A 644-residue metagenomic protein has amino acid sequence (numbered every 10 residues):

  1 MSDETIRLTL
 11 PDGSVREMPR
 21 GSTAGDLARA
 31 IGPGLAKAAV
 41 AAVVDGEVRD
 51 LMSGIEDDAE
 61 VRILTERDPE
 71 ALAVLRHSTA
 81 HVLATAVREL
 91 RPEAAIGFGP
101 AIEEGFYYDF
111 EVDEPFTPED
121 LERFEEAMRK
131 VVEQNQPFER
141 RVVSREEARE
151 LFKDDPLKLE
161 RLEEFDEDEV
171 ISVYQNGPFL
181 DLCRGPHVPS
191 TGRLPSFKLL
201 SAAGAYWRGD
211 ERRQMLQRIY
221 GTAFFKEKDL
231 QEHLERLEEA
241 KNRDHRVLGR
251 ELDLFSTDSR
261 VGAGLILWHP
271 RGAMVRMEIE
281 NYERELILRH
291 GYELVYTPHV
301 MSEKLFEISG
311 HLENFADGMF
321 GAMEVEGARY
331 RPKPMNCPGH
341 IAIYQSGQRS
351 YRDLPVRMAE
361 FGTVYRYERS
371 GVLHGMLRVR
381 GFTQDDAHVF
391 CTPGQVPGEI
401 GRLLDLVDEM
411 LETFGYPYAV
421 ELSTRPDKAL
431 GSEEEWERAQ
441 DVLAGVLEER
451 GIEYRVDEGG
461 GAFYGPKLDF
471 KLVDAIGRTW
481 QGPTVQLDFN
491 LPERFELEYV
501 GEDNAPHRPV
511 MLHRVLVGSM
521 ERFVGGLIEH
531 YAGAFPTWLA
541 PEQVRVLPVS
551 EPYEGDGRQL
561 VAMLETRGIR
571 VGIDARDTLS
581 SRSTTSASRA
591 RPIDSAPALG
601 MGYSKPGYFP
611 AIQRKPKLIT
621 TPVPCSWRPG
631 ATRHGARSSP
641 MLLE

Functional and structural regions predicted by a protein language model:
M1-G97, E103, D109-A598, Y603-G607 (+1 more regions): NTP/phosphate- and nucleic-acid-binding module
I573-A575, S626, E644: Extracellular/luminal Protease-associated
S583, S595, S604, R614 (+3 more regions): Low-acidity, Ser/Thr- and Arg-rich intrinsically disordered low-complexity segments
L599, F609, L618, L642-L643: Leucine-biased recognition of intrinsically disordered, low-complexity hydrophobic segments
